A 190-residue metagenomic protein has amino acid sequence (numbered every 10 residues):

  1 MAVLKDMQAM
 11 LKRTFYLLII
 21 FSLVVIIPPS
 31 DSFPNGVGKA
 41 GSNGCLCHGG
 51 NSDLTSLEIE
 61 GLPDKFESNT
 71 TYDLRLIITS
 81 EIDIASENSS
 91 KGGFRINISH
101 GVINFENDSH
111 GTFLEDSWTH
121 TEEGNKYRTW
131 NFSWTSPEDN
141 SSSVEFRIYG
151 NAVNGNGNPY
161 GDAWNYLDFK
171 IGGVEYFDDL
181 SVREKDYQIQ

Functional and structural regions predicted by a protein language model:
M1-L11: N-terminal secretory signal peptides that target proteins for export/translocation
Q8, F15, Y187-Q188: Intrinsically disordered, low-complexity segments enriched in glycine/proline and serine/threonine
K12-I20: Sec-dependent signal peptide recognition, specifically the positively charged N-region followed immediately by
Y16, V24-D178: Sequence context surrounding c-type heme c attachment/ligation sites in exported
I20-F21, Q190: Residues marking helix boundaries in flexible regions
G173-Q190: Residue-level detector of functionally pivotal "anchor" positions at catalytic/ligand-binding pockets or at interdomain
